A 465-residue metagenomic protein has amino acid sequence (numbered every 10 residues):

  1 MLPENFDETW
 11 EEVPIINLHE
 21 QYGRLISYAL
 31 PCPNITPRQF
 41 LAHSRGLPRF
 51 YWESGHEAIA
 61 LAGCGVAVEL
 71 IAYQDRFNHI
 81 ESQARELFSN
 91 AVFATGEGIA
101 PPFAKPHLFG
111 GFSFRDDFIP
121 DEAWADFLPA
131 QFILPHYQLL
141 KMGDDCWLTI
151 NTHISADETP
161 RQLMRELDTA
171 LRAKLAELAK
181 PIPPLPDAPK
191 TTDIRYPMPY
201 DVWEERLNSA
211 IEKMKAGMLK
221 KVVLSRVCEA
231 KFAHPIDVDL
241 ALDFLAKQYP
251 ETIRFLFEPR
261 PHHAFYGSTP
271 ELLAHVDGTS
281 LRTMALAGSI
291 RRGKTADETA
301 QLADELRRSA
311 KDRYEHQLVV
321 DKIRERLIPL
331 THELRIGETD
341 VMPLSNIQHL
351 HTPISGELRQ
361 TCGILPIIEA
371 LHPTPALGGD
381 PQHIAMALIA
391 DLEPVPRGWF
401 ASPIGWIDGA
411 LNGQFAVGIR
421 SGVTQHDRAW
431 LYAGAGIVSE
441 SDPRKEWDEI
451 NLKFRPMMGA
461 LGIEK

Functional and structural regions predicted by a protein language model:
M1-R76: An N-terminal JmjN-like helical accessory module and its immediate linker preceding a catalytic domain
M1-V13, Y22-G23, S27, G143-E177 (+4 more regions): Cytosolic ligand/metal-binding cores
L2-E4, F88-K221, S225-V227, H332 (+1 more regions): Non-catalytic accessory segments adjacent to catalytic cores
L30, D193-Y200, K231-P235, R292 (+6 more regions): Hydrophobic alpha-helical scaffolding
G110, L139, G217, A274 (+4 more regions): A residue-level signal for conserved active-site and pocket-lining positions in enzyme catalytic cores
Y137-L140, R254-L256, F265-Y266, L272-L273 (+2 more regions): Short beta-strand scaffold segments in enzyme catalytic cores
P184-L272, H316-V319, I323, L330 (+2 more regions): Active-site pocket-lining segments that scaffold enzyme catalytic pockets across diverse folds
P353-K465: Conserved hydrophobic core element of enzyme catalytic domains
